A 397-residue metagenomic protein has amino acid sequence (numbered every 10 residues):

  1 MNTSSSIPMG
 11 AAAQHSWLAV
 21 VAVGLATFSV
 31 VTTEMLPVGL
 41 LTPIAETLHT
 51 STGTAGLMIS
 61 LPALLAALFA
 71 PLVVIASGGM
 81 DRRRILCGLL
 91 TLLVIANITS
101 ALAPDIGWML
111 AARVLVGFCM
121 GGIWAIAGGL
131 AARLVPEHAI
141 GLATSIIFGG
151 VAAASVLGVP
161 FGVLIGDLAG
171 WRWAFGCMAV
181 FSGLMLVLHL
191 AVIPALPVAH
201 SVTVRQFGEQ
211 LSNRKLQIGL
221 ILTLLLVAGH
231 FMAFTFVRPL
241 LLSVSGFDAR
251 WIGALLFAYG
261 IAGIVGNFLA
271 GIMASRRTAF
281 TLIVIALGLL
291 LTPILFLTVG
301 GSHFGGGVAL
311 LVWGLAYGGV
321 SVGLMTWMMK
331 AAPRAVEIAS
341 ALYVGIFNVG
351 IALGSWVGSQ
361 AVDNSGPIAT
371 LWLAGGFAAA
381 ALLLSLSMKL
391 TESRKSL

Functional and structural regions predicted by a protein language model:
H49, D81, L102-W108, C119 (+2 more regions): Helix-breaking motifs and short loop linkers at transmembrane-helix boundaries and internal kinks in secondary membrane
L68-G107: Conserved MFS/SLC helix-loop-helix module at the cytosolic interface between two early adjacent transmembrane helices
F69-R82, G266-T278, V362: Helix-to-loop junctions at the C-terminal end of transmembrane segments in multipass secondary transporters
A96-T99, G107-V116, F304-V312: Paired small-residue
I106-W108, E137-A191, L240: Helix-loop-helix hairpin linking two adjacent transmembrane segments in secondary transporters
A112-G150: Cytoplasmic helix-loop-helix junction between adjacent transmembrane helices in 12-TM secondary transporters
F280-L324: C-terminal transmembrane helical hairpin of 12-TM major facilitator-type secondary transporters
A331-P367, L373-A374: A late C-terminal transmembrane helix in Major Facilitator Superfamily
